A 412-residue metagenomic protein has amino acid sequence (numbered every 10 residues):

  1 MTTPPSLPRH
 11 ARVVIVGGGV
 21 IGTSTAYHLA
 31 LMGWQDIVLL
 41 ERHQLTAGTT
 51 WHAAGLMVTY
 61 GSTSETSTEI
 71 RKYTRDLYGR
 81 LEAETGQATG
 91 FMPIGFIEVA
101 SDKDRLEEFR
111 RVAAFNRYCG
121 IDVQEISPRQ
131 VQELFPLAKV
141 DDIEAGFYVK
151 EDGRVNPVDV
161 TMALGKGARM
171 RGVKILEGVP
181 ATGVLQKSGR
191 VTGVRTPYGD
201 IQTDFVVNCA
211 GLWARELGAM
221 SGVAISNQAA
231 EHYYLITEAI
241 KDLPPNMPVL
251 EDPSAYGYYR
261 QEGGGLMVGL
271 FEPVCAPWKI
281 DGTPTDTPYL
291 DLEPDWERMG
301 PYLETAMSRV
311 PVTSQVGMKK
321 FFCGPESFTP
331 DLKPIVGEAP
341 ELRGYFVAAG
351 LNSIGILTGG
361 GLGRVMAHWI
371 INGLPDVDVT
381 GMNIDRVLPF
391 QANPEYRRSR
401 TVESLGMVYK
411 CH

Functional and structural regions predicted by a protein language model:
L7-I21, V38: Beta1/beta-strand and adjacent pyrophosphate-binding region of the FAD-binding site in flavoprotein oxidoreductases
A30-W51: Glycine-rich FAD pyrophosphate-binding loop
G55-L134, S254-Y259, G263-G265, L290: Dinucleotide-binding Rossmann-like beta1-alpha1 core, especially the glycine-rich loop that anchors the ADP
E69, V99-E107, F147-K166, L176 (+3 more regions): Short beta-strand to alpha-helix junction loop
Y148-F205: Helical element adjacent to the flavin cofactor pocket in flavoenzyme catalytic cores
P157, E293-C411: C-terminal catalytic lobe of FAD-dependent flavoproteins
G199-N246, V377: Central helical "cap/lid" subdomain
V223-A224, A239-G344: Active-site lid/adjacent beta-loop-alpha segment flanking the redox-cofactor pocket in flavoenzymes
